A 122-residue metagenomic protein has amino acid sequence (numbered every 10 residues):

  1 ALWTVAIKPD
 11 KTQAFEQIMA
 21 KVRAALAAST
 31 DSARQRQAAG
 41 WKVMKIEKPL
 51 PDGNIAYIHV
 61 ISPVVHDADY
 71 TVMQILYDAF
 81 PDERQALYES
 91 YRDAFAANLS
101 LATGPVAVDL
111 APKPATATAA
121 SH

Functional and structural regions predicted by a protein language model:
A1-Q13: Immediate post-signal-peptide N-terminus of mature secreted/exported proteins
P9, M19-K21, E47, H59-V65: A mature extracytoplasmic/lumenal domain signature
K11-Q37: Short amphipathic alpha-helical segments
A14, A68-D69: Extracytoplasmic/secreted cell-surface and envelope-processing proteins
Q17-K21, T71-E83: Short amphipathic alpha-helices in soluble, non-transmembrane regions that often serve as interface/regulatory elements
A27-I58, H66: Short, glycine- and small/hydrophobic-rich beta-strand elements in well-ordered beta-sheets
T30-R34, D69-M73, Q85-E89: Short, surface-exposed, polar/charged, turn-prone segments marking secondary-structure boundaries
Y77-H122: C-terminal partner/receptor-binding element of secreted or periplasmic proteins
